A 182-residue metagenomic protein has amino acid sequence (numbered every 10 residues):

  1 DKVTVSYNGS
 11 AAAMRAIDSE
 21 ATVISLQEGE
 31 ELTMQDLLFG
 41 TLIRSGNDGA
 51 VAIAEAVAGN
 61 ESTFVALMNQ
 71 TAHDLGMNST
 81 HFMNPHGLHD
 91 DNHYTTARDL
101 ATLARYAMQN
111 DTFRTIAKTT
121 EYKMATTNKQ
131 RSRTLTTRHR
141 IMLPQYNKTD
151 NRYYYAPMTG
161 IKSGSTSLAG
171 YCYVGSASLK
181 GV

Functional and structural regions predicted by a protein language model:
D1-R98: Active-site-adjacent loops and short helices of periplasmic peptidoglycan-processing enzymes
G59-V182: Penicillin-recognizing serine hydrolase domain
